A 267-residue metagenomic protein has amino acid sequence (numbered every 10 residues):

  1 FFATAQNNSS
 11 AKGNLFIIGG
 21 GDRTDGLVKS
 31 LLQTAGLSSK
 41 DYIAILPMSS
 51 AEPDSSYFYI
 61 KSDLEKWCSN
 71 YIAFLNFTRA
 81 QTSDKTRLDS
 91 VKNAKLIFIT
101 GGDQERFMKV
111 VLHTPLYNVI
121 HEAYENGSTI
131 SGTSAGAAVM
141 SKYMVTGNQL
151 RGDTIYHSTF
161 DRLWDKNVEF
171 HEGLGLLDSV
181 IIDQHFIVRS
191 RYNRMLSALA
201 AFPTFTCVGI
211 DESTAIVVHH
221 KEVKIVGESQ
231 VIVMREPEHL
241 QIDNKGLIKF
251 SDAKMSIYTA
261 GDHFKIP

Functional and structural regions predicted by a protein language model:
F1-A5: Hydrophobic h-region of N-terminal signal peptides that target proteins for export in Gram-negative bacteria
Q6-S39, D54, F58-K66, V145-T146 (+1 more regions): C-terminal and late-domain segments of enzyme folds
Y42-M48: Short internal beta-strands
A51-N93: Portal/gating segments that form or line small-molecule/metal binding sites
S90-N93, P115-G127: Catalytic-core regions built around general acid/base machinery
T100-G101, Y124-M144: Catalytic nucleophile loop
Q104-T114: Glycine/threonine-rich flexible loop motifs
